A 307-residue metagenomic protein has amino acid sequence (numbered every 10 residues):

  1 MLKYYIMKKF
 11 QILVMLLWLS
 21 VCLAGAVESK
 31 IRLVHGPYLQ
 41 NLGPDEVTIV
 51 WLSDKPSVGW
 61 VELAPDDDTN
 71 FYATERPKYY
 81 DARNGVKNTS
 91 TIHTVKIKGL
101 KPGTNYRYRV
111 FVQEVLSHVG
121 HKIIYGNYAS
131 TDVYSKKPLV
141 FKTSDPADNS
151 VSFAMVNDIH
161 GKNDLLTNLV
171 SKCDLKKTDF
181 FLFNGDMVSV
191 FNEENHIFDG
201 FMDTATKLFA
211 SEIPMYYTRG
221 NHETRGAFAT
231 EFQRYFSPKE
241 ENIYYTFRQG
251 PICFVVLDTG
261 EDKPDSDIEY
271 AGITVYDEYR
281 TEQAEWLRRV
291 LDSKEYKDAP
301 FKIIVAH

Functional and structural regions predicted by a protein language model:
L2-V14: Bacterial N-terminal signal peptides that target proteins for export
V14-C22: Bacterial N-terminal signal peptides
L23-M155, L175, K302: Acidic, histidine-bearing metal-coordination/catalytic regions of metal-dependent phosphoesterases
Y38, V110-V140, N195-Y296: Extended active-site neighborhood of metal-dependent phosphoesterases/phosphodiesterases
P56, I159-K162, M187-F191, N221-R225 (+1 more regions): Solvent-exposed loop/turn segments at secondary-structure junctions within structured extracellular/periplasmic domains
S150-H160, P251-E261, D265, I303-H307: Active-site-proximal beta-strand elements of phosphoester/diester hydrolases
A154-N157, F180-D186, I213-N221, I303-H307: Active-site neighborhood of phospho(di)ester-bond hydrolases with catalytic His/Asp-centered motifs
D174-F191, A299: Active-site metal-binding motif and surrounding structural segment of the metallo-beta-lactamase
